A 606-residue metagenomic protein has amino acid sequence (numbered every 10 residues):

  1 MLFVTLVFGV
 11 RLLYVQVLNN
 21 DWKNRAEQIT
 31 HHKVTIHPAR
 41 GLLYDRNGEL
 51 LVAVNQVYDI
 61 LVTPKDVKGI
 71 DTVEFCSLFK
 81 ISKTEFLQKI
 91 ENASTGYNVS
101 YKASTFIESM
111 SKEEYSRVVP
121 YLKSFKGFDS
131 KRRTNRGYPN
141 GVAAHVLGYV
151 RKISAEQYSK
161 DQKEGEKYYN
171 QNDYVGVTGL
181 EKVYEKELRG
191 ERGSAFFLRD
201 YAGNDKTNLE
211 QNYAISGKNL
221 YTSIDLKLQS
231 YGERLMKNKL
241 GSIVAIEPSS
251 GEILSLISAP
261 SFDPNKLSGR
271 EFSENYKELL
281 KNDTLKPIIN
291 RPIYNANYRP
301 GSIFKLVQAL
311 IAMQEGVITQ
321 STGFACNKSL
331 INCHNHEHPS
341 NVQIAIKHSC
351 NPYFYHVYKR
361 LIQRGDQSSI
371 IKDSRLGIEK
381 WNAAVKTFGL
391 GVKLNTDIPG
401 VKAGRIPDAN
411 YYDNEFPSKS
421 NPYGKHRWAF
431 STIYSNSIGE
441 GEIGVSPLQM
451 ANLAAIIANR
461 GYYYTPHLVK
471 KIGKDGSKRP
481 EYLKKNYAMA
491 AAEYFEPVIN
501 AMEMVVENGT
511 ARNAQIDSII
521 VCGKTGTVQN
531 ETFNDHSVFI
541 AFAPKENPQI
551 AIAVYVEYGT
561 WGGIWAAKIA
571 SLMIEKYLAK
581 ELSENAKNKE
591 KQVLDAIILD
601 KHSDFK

Functional and structural regions predicted by a protein language model:
M1-E274, P292, N297, G377-T387 (+4 more regions): Periplasmic/cell-envelope proteins involved in peptidoglycan metabolism and beta-lactam response
V52, D200-L209, S249-I303, V307-G562 (+2 more regions): Beta-lactam-recognizing serine transpeptidase/beta-lactamase-like catalytic domain environment
